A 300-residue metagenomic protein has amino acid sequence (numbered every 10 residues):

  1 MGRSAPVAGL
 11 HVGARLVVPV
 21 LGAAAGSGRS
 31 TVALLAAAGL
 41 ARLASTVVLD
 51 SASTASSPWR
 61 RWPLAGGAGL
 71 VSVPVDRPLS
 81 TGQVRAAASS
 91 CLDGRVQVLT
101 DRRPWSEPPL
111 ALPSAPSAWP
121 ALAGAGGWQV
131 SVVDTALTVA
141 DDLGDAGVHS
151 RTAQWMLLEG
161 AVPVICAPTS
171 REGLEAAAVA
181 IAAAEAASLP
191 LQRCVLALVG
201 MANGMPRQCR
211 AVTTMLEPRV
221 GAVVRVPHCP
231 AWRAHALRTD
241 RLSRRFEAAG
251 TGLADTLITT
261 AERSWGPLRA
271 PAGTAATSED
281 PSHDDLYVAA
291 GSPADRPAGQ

Functional and structural regions predicted by a protein language model:
M1-A23, L64-C91, E185-C194, G200 (+3 more regions): Acidic-aromatic/histidine active-site loop/patch
V17, L21-A24, S45-A146, A234-L237 (+1 more regions): P-loop/Walker-type NTP enzyme "switch/lid" segment
V18-A36: Glycine-rich P-loop/Walker A and Walker A-like loops and their local beta1-loop-alpha1 context in P-loop NTPases
S30-D50: A conserved segment at the C-terminal end of the G1
A44, L158-P163, L189-C194, V220-A222: Short glycine-/polar-rich loops that comprise or flank the Walker A/P-loop and associated switch/sensor motifs
G126-G127, L143-R171: Inter-motif core of Ras-like GTPase G domains
L137-A140, G160-A178, G204-M205: Conserved Switch II/interswitch segment of TRAFAC-class P-loop GTPases
V199-E247: Beta-strand-loop-alpha "switch" segments that mediate conformational coupling across diverse proteins
